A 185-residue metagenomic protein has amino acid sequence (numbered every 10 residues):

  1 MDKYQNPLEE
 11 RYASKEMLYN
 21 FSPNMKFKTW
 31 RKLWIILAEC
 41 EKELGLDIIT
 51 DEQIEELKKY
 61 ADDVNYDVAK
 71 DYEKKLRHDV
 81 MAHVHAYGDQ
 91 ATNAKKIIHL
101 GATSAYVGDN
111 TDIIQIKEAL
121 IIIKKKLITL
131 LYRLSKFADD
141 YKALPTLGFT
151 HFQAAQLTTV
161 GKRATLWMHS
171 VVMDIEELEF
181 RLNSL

Functional and structural regions predicted by a protein language model:
M1-L185: A helix-coil-helix interface module used to build multimeric assemblies and to scaffold catalytic/cofactor sites
